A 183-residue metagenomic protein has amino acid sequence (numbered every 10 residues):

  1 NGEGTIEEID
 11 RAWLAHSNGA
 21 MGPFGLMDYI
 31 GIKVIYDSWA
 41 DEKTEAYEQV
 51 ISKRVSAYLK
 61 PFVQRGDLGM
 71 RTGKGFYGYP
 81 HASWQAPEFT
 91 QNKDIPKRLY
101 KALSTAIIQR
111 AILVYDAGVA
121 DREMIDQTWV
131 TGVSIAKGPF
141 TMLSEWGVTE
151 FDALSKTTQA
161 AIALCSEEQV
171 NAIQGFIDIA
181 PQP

Functional and structural regions predicted by a protein language model:
N1-P183: N-terminal glycine-rich phosphate-binding loop for ADP-containing cofactors
